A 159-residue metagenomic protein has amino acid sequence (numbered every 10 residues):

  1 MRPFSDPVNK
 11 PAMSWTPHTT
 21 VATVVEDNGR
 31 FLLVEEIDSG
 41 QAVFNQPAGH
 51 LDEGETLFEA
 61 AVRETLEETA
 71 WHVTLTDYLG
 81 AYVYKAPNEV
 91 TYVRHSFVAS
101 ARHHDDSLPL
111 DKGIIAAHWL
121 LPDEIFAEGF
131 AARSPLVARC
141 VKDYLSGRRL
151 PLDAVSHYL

Functional and structural regions predicted by a protein language model:
M1-A22: Acidic, metal-coordinating catalytic segment for phosphate/diphosphate chemistry, firing primarily on the Nudix
P11, L79-K85: Short, solvent-exposed loop/turn elements at beta->coil junctions and helix N-caps that rim active or binding pockets
D27: A cytosolic small-molecule/anion-sensing beta-strand core signal
S39-A42, T91: A conserved beta-turn-beta hairpin within the catalytic core of GNAT-like acetyltransferases that forms part
N45-Q46: A short gly/proline-enriched turn/hairpin at secondary-structure junctions
L51-T74, Y84-L136, H157-L159: Unchanged
R139-L159: Charged phosphate-binding loop/patch that engages nucleotide di/tri-phosphates or the phosphate backbone of nucleic
